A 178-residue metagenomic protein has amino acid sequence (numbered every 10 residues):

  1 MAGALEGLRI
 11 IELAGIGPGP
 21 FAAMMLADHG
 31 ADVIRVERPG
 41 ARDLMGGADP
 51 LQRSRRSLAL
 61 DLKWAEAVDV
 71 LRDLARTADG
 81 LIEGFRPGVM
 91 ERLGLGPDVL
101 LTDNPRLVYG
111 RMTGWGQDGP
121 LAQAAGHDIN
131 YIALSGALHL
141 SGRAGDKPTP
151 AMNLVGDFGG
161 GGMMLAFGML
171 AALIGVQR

Functional and structural regions predicted by a protein language model:
A2, A48-P50, A122-Q123: Short secondary-structure boundary/capping segments
A2-A41: Conserved small-residue-rich beta-alpha loop and adjacent elements that most often cradle the phosphate/pyrophosphate
L5, R72-R76, A124: A short, aliphatic-rich alpha-helical micro-motif
I11, I34, L58, V108-G110: Hydrophobic/aromatic beta-strand patches that form the interior of the parallel beta-sheet core in alpha/beta enzyme
I11, L51-T102: A structured beta-alpha segment of the ubiquitous adenosine-cofactor-binding alpha/beta core
G15, L62, R86-P87, T113-G114 (+1 more regions): Short glycine-/small-residue-rich Rossmann-like dinucleotide-binding loops
M25, H29, L93-R178: Active-site-adjacent "lid/gating" segments in soluble enzymes
A41-R53: Conserved N-terminal glycine-rich FAD pyrophosphate-binding loop of Rossmann-like flavoproteins
